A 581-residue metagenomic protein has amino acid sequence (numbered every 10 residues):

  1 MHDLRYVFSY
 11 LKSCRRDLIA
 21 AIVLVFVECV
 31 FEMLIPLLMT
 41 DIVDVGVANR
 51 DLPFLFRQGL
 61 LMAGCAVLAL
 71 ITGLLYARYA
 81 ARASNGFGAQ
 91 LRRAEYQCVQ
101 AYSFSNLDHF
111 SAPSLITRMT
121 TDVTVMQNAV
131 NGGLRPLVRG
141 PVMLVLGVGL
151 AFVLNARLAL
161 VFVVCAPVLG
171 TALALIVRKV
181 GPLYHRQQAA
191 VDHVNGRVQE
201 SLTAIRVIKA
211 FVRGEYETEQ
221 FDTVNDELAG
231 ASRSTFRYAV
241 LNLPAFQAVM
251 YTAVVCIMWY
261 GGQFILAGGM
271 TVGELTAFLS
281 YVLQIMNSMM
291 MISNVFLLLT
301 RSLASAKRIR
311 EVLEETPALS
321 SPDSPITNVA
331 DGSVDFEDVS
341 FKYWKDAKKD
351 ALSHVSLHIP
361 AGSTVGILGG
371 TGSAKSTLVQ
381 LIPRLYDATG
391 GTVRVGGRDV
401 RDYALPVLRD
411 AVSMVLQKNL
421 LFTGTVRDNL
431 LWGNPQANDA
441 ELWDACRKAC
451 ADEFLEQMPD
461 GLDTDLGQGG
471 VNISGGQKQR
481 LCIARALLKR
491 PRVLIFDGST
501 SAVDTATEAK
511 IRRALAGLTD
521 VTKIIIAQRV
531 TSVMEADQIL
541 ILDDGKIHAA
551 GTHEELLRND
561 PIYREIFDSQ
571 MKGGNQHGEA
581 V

Functional and structural regions predicted by a protein language model:
M1-E32, M39, V47-A63, T72 (+16 more regions): Membrane-integrated ABC transporters
S13, D17-C29, D41, M62-C65 (+3 more regions): Transmembrane helices of ABC transporter permease
R15-R16, A101-S105, T121-V130, L134 (+7 more regions): An intracellular "coupling" helix at the cytosolic face of ABC transporter transmembrane type-1 domains
F26-L34, V67-L74, M126-A129, G133-V145 (+6 more regions): Hydrophobic alpha-helical transmembrane bundles that constitute the permease/transmembrane domains of multi-pass
I35, M39, Y76, A80 (+6 more regions): Hydrophobic/aromatic residues in alpha-helical transmembrane segments
N49-R50, N85, R93-T117, T121-V123 (+7 more regions): Short intracellular "coupling" helices and adjacent cytoplasmic loop segments at the cytosolic face of multi-pass
R50-R57, L150-V164, S234-K307, V312-L313: Helix-loop-helix
T327-V581: ABC-type nucleotide-binding domain
